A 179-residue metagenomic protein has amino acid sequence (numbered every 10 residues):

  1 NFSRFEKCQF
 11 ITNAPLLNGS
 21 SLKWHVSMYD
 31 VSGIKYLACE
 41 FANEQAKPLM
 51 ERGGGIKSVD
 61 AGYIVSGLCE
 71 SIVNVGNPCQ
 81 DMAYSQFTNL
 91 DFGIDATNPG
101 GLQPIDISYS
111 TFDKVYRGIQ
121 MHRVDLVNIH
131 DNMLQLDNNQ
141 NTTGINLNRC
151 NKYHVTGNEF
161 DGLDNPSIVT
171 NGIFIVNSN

Functional and structural regions predicted by a protein language model:
F2-K23, K35-G54, C69-L90, Q103-Q120 (+2 more regions): Beta-strand-rich solenoid/repeat architectures in extracellular/passenger domains of polysaccharide-targeting enzymes
F2-R4, V31-K35, A61-Y63, P99-D106 (+3 more regions): Short "repeat-start/strand-capping" segments in structured domains, especially the N-termini of parallel beta-helix
M28, M121, L147: Residue-level marker of regulatory loop/turn positions in helix-turn-helix DNA-binding domains and in histidine
S66: Short acidic, gly/pro-rich beta-turn/loop elements at beta-sheet edges and active-site/ligand-binding grooves
